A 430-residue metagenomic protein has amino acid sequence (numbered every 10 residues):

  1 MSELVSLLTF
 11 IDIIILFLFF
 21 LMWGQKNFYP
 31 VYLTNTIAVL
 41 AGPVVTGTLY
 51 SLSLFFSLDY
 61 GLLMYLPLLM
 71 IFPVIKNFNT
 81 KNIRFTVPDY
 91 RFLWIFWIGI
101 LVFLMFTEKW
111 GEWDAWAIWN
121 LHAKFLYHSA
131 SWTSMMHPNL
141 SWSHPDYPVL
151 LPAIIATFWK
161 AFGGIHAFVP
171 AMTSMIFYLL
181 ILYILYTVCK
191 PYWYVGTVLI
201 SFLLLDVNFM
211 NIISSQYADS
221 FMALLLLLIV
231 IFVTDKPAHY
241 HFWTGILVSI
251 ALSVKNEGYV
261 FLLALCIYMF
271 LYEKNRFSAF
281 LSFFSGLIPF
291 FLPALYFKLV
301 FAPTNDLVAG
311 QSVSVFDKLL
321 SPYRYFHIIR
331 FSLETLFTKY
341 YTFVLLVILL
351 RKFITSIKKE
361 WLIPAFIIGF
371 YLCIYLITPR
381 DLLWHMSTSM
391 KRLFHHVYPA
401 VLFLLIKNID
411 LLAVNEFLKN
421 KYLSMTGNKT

Functional and structural regions predicted by a protein language model:
M1-R84: Membrane-embedded, hydrophobic transmembrane alpha-helices
F19-M22, Y178-K190, F337-W361, A365 (+1 more regions): Hydrophobic, aromatic-rich transmembrane alpha-helices and their immediate juxtamembrane boundary segments
W23, V44-G47, M70-N79, V169-Y192: Transmembrane-helix motifs of polytopic, lipid-linked glycan transferases
Y32-I37, I165-F168, L185-V207: Transmembrane-helix signature of polytopic, membrane-embedded enzymes that assemble or transfer cell-envelope glycans
Y50, H241-N256, L262-I267: Membrane-interface alpha helices of multi-pass inner-membrane proteins
F78-V87, F261-L287: Perimembrane helix-loop-helix junctions
T107-E108, F277-F353, P364-Y371: Membrane-lumen/periplasm interface segments of specific transmembrane helices in polyprenyl phosphate-linked
E108-H122, H128-I154, I165: Extracytoplasmic catalytic/substrate-binding loops of multi-pass membrane glycan-assembly enzymes
